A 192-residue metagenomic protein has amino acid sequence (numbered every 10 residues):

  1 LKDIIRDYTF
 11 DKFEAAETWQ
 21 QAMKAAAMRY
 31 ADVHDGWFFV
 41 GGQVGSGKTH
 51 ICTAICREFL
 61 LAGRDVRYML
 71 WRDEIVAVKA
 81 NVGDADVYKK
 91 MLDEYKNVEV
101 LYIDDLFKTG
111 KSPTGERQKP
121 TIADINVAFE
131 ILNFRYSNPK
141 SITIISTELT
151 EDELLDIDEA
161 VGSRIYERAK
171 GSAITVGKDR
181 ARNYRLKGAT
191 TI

Functional and structural regions predicted by a protein language model:
L1-A22, A173, K178-I192: A short, basic N-terminal segment
K12-F38, R57: Pre-Walker A (pre-P-loop) alpha-helix and adjacent loop at the N terminus of AAA/AAA+ ATPase modules, a conserved
Q20-K24, L60-N97, I122: Short glycine-rich substrate-engagement loop in P-loop NTPases that contacts/grips substrate
D35-F39, D65-V66, V100, I142-I144: Residue-level preference for the first positions of well-ordered beta-strands
D35-T53: Walker A/P-loop nucleotide-binding motif
T49-R64: P-loop NTPase Walker A phosphate-binding motif
D65, E74-N81, L106-I192: Replace "adjacent to P-loop NTPase cores in ATP/GTP-dependent enzymes" with "adjacent to NTP-binding cores
V98-E99, A169: Short, well-ordered alpha-helix to beta-strand connector turns
